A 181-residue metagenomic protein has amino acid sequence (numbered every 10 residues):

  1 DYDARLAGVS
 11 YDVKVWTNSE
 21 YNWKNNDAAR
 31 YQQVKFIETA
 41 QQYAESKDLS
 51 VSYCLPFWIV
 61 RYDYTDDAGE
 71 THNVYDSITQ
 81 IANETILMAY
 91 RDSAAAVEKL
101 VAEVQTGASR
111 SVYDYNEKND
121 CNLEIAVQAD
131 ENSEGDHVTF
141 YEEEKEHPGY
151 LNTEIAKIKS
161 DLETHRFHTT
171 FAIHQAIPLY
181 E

Functional and structural regions predicted by a protein language model:
D1, F57-I78, A96-D114: Alpha-helical scaffolding within the catalytic cores of extracellular/periplasmic polymer-degrading hydrolases
D1-S46, H137-A156: Substrate-binding cleft of extracellular glycoside hydrolase catalytic domains
Y2, V15, Q41-L49, D76-T79 (+5 more regions): Sec-exported extracytoplasmic/periplasmic mature domains
A4-V9, V13-N18, E70-L100, A176: Aromatic- and acid-rich polysaccharide-binding/catalytic face of secreted or lumenal carbohydrate-active enzymes
V15-Y31, F57-T65, L87-E98: Surface-exposed cleft-lining segments at the edges of enzyme active sites
Y31-Q42, S46, N73, S77-Q80 (+3 more regions): Alpha-helical scaffolding segments of alpha/beta enzyme cores, especially the outer helices of TIM-barrel or partial
Q33-H72, N116-S133, T169-A176: Aromatic-lined carbohydrate-recognition surfaces of secreted/lumenal glycan-active proteins
A82-A96, G107-E181: Substrate-binding cleft of secreted/luminal carbohydrate-active enzymes
